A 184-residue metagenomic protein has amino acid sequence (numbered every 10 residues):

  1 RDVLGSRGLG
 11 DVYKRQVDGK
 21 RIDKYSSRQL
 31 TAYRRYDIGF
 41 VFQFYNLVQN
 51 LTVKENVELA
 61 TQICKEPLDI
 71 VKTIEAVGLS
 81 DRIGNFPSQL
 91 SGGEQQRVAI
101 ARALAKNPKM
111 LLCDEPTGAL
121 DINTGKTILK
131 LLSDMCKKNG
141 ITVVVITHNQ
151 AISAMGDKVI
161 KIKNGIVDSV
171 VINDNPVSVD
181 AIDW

Functional and structural regions predicted by a protein language model:
R1-V3: Short, well-ordered junction/capping motifs at the entry into regular secondary structure
S6-R7, D11-K161: ABC family nucleotide-binding domain
I166-W184: Conserved beta-strand-loop-alpha-helix hinge in the C-terminal portion of ABC ATPase nucleotide-binding domains
